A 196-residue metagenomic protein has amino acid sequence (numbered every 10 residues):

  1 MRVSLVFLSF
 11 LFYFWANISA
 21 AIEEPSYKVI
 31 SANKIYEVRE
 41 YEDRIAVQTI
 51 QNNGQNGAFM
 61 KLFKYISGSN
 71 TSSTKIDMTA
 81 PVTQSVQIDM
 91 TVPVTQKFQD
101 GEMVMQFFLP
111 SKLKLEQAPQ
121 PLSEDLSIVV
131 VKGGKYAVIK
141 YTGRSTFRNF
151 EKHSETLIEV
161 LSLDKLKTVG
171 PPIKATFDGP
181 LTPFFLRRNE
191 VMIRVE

Functional and structural regions predicted by a protein language model:
R2-E196: A solvent-exposed interaction/effector surface
